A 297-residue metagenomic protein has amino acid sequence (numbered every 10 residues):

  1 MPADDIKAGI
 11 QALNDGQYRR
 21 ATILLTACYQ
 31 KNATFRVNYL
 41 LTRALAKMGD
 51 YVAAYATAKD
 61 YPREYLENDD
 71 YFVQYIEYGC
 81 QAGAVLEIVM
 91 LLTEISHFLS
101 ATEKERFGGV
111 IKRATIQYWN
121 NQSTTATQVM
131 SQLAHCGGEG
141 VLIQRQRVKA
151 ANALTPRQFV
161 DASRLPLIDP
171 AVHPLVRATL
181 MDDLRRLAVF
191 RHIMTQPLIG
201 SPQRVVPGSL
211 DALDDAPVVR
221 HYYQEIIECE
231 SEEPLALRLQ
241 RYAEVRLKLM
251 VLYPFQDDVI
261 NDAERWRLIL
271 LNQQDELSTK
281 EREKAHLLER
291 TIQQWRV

Functional and structural regions predicted by a protein language model:
M1-D5, N32-Y39, Y65-F72, T102-K112 (+2 more regions): Generic helix N-cap/helix-start motif at coil->alpha-helix transitions
Y18, Y51, V85, Q144 (+1 more regions): TPR-repeat structural position
T26-A33, K59-E67, T93-T102, M130-G140 (+3 more regions): Solenoid-like repeat scaffolds
L142-D262: Long, charge-rich C-terminal accessory regions
